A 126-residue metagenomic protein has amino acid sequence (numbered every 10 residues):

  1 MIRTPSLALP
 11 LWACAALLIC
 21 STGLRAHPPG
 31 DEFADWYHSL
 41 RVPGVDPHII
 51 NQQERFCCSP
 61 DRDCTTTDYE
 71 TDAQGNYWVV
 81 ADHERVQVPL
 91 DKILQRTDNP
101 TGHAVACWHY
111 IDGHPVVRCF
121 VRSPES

Functional and structural regions predicted by a protein language model:
I2-L11: Bacterial N-terminal signal peptides that target proteins for export
A15, Q52-E54, S59, G102 (+1 more regions): Disulfide-bonded cysteine motifs in exported proteins
L17, P60-D61, T67, Y110 (+1 more regions): General secretory precursor processing signal
L24-W78: N-terminal secretory signal peptides
E32, T97-S126: C-terminal partner/receptor-binding element of secreted or periplasmic proteins
N76-E84, V117-V121: Generic recognition of long tandem-repeat/solenoid scaffolds
V79-H103: Short Fe-S-cluster ligation motifs
